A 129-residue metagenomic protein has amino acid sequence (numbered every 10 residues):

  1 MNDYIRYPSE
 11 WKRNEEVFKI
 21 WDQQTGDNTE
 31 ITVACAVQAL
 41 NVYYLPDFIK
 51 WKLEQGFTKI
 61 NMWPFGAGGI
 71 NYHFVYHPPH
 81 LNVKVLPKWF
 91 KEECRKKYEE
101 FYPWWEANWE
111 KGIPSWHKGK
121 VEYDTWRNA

Functional and structural regions predicted by a protein language model:
M1-A129: Radical SAM enzyme [4Fe-4S]-AdoMet core and its adjacent flexible, acidic and glycine-rich loops/tails across
